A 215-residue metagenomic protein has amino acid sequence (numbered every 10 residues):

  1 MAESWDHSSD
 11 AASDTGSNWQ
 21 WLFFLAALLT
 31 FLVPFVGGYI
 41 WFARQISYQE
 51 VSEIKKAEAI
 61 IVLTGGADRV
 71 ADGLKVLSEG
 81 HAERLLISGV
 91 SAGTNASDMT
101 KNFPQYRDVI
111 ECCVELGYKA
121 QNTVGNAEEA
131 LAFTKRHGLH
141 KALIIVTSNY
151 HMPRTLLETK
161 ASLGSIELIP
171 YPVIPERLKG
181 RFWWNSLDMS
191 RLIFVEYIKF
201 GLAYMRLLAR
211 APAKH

Functional and structural regions predicted by a protein language model:
M1-W19: N-terminal Lys/Arg-rich, disordered targeting/topogenic segments
S4, K214-H215: Amphipathic, soluble alpha/beta structural segments
S4, N18-Q20, I40, F182-W183: Residues in intrinsically disordered, low-complexity segments of regulatory proteins
S8-A11, V33, I40-A43: Short, contiguous, well-ordered secondary-structure segments
T15-L25, S186-S190, F194: Structural motif marking the loop-to-transmembrane transition
F23-Y39: Hydrophobic membrane-insertion alpha-helices, especially the h-region of bacterial N-terminal signal peptides
I40-L187: A structural signal for short, hydrophobic/glycine-enriched beta-strand patches
N185-A213: A transmembrane-helix-recognition feature enriched in membrane-embedded lipid enzymes and envelope glyco-/phospholipid
